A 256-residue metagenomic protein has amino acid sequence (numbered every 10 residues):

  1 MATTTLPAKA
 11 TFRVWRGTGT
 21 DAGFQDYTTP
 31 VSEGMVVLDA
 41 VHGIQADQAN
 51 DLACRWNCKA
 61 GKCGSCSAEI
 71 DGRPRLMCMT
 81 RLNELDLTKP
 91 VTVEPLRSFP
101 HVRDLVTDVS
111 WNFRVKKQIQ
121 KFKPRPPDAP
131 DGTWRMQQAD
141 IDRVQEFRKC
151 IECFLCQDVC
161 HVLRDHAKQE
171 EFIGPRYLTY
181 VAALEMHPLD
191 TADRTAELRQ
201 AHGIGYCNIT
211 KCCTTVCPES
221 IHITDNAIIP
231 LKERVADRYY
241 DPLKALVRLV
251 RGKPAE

Functional and structural regions predicted by a protein language model:
L6-F12: Short structural boundary motif marking the start of a folded domain
G19-G23: Short N-terminal binding/cap micro-motifs at the start of the first secondary-structure element
F24-V36: Short, contiguous acidic and Ser/Thr-rich linear segments
M35-D47, E94-E256: Ferredoxin-type iron-sulfur electron-transfer modules in oxidoreductases and energy-metabolism complexes
A49-R55: Active-site phosphate-binding and catalytic loops of NTP-dependent enzymes
C58-C66: Short, structured protein-protein interaction patches enriched in aromatics and acidic/basic residues, typified by
I70-V93: Glycine-rich phosphate/adenylate-binding loop and adjacent beta-alpha elements of nucleotide- or dinucleotide-binding
